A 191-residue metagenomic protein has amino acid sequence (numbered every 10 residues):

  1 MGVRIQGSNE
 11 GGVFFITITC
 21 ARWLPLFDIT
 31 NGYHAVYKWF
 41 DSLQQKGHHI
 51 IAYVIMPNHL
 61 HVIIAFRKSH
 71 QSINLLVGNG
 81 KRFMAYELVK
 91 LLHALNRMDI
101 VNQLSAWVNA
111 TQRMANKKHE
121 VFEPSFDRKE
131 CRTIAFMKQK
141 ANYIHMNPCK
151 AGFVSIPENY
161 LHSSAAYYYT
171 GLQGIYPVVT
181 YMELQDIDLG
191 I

Functional and structural regions predicted by a protein language model:
M1-I191: Short catalytic/metal-binding and nucleic-acid-binding patches
